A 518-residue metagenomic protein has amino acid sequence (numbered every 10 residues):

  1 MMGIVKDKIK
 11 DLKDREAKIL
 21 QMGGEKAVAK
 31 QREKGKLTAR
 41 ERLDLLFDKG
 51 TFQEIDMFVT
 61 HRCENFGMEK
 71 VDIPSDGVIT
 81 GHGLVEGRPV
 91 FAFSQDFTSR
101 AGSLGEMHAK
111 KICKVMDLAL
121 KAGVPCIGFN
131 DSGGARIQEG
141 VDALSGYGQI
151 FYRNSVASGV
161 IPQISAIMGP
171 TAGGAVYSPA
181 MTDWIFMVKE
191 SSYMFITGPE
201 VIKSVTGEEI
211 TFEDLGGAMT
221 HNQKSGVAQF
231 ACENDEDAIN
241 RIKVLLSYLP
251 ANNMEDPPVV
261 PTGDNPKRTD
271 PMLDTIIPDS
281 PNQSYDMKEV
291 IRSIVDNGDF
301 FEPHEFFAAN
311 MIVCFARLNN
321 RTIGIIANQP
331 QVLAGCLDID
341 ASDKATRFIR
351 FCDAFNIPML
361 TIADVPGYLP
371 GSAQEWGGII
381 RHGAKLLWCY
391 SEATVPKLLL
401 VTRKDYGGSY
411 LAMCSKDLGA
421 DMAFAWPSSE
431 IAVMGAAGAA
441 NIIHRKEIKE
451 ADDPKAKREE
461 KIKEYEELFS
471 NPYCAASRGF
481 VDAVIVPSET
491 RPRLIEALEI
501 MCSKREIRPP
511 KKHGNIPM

Functional and structural regions predicted by a protein language model:
M1-M518: Ligand-binding clefts of soluble mixed alpha/beta catalytic domains
